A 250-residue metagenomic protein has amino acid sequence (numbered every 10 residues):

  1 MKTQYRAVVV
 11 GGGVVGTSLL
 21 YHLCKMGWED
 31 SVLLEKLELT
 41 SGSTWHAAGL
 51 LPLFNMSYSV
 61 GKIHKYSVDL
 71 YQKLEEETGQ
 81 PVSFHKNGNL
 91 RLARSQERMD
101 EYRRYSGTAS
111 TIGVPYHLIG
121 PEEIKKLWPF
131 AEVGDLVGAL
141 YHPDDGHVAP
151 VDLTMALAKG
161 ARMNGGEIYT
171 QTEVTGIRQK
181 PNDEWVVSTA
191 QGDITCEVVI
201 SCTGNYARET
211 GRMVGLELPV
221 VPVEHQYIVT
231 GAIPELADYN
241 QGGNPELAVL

Functional and structural regions predicted by a protein language model:
M1-V15, V32: Beta1/beta-strand and adjacent pyrophosphate-binding region of the FAD-binding site in flavoprotein oxidoreductases
S18, I177-L250: Flavin-dependent oxidoreductases
L20, C24-K25, G160: Gly/Ala-rich phosphate-binding loop of Rossmann-like dinucleotide-binding domains, activating on the conserved
C24-W45: Glycine-rich FAD pyrophosphate-binding loop
E35, G120-P121, T170-T172: Short loop/edge segments at beta-strand edges and connector loops that shape dinucleotide/nucleotide cofactor-binding
G49-L127, L247: Dinucleotide-binding Rossmann-like beta1-alpha1 core, especially the glycine-rich loop that anchors the ADP
E97, W128-L136, R178-V186: A short, glycine/Asx- and small/polar-enriched loop/turn that sits immediately N-terminal to a beta-strand
L140-V198, C202, Y206: Helical element adjacent to the flavin cofactor pocket in flavoenzyme catalytic cores
